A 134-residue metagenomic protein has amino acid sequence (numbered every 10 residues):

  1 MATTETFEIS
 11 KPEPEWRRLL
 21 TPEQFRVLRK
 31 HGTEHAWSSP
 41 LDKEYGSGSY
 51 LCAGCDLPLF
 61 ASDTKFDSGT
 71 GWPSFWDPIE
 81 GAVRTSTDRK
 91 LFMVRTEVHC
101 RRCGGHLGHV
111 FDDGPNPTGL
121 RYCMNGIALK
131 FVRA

Functional and structural regions predicted by a protein language model:
M1-F7: Accessory (non-J-domain) regions of J-domain/Hsp40 co-chaperones
F7-A134: A short Gly-Trp-Pro
